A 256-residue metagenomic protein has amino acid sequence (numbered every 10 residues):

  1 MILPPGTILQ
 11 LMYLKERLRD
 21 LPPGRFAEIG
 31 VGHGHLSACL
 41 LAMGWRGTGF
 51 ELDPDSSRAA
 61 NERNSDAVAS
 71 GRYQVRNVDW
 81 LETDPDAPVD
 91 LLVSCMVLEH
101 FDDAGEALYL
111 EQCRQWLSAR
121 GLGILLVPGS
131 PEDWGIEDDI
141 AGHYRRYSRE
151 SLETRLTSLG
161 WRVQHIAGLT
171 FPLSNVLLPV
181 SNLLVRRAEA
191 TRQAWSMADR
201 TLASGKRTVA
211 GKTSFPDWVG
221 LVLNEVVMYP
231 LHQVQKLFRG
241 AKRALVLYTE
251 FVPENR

Functional and structural regions predicted by a protein language model:
M1-C95, Y109-L110, G240-R256: Conserved N-terminal segment of class I S-adenosyl-L-methionine
G47, V163-Q164: Hydrophobic anchor at the start of a short beta-strand that flanks the dinucleotide cofactor-binding loop
S56, P131-D133, T170-L173: Feature marks short, surface-exposed loop/turn motifs that line or immediately flank catalytic pockets and channel
E99-F101: A short His-aromatic
A107-L122: A short glycine-rich, Lys/Arg-flanked "PGG" loop and its adjoining helix->strand segment in the class I
G123-R145, T154: Short, glycine-/aromatic-enriched active-site segment of Class I SAM-dependent methyltransferases
R145-G160, I166: Short alpha-helix
L173-R256: A C-terminal cap/extension of S-adenosyl-L-methionine-dependent methyltransferases that defines the acceptor-substrate
